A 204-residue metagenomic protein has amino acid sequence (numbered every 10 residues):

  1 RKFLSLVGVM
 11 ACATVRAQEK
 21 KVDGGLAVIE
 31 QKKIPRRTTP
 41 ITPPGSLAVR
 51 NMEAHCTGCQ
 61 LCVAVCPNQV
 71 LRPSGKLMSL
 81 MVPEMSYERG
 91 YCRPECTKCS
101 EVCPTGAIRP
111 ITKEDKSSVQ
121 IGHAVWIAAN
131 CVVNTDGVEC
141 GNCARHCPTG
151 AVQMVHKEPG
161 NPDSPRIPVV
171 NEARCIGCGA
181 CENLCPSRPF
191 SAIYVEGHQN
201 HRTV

Functional and structural regions predicted by a protein language model:
R1-V204: Non-ligating segments of multi-cofactor redox enzymes
